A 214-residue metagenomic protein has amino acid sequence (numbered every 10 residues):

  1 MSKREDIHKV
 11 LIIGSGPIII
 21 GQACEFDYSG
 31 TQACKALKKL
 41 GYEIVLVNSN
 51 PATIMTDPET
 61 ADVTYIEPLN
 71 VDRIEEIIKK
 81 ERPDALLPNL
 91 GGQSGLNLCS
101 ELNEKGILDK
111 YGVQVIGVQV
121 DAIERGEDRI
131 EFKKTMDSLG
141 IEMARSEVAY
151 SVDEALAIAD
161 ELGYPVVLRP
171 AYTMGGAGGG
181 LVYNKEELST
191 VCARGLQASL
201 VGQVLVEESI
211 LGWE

Functional and structural regions predicted by a protein language model:
M1-E214: N-terminal beta-alpha lobe that positions the nucleotide/phosphoryl donor in ATP/NTP-coupled carboxylate activation
